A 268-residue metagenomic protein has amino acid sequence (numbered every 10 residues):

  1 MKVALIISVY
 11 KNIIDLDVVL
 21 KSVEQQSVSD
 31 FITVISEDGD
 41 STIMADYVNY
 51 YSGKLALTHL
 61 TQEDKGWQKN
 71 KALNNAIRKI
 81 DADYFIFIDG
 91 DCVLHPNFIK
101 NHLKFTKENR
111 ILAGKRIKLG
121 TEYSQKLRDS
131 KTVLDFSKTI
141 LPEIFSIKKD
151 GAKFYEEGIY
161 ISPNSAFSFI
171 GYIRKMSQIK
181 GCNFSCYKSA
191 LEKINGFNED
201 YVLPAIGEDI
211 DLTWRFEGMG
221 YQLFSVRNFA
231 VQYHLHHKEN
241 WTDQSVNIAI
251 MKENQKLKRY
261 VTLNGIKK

Functional and structural regions predicted by a protein language model:
K21-D30: Short, acidic, metal-binding catalytic loop of nucleotide-sugar glycosyltransferases
D30-D40, L60-Q62: Short beta-strand/loop segment that forms part of the nucleotide-sugar
E37-Y47, C92: A conserved acidic beta->alpha catalytic loop
E63-I80, N97: Glycine-rich, basic loop-to-helix element that forms the pyrophosphate-binding segment of sugar-nucleotide handling
F85: Short aromatic/hydrophobic "clamp" motif used to bind/position activated sugar donors
N97-I147: Conserved donor NDP-sugar-binding/catalytic core segment of glycosyltransferases
V133-M176: Short, flexible, basic/aromatic active-site loop/helix in glycosyltransferases
I179-K180, E199-K268: C-terminal catalytic/acceptor-binding lobe
